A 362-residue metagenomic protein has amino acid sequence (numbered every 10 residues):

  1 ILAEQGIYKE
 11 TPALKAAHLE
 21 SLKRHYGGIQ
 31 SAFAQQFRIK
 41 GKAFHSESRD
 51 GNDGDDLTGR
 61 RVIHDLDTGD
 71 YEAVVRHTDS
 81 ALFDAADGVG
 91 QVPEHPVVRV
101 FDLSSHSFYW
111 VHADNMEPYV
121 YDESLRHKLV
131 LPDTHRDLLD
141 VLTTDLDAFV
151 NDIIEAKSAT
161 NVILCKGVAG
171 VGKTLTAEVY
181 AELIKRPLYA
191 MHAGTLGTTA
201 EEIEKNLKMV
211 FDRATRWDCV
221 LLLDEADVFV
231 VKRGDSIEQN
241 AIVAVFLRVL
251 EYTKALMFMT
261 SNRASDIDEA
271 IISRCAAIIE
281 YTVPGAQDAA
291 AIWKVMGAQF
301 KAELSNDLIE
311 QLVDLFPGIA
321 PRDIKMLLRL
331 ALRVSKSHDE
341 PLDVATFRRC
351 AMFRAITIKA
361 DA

Functional and structural regions predicted by a protein language model:
I1-T144: AAA+ P-loop ATPase mechanoenzymes
I29, F33-Q36, K40, W110 (+7 more regions): Short secondary-structure junctions and interdomain/linker hinges
D56, H64-D67, D224-V228, D268 (+1 more regions): Acidic side chains
R76, L82-G90, L129-V130, K208 (+3 more regions): Intrinsically disordered, low-complexity segments that are common in secreted/host-exposed effector and toxin peptides
S107, V120, D133-H135, A200 (+3 more regions): Solvent-exposed, flexible loop/coil residues
L125, L129-E310: Walker A/P-loop NTP-binding motif of AAA+ ATPase domains
S273-R274, A286-A362: C-terminal alpha-helical "lid" subdomain
